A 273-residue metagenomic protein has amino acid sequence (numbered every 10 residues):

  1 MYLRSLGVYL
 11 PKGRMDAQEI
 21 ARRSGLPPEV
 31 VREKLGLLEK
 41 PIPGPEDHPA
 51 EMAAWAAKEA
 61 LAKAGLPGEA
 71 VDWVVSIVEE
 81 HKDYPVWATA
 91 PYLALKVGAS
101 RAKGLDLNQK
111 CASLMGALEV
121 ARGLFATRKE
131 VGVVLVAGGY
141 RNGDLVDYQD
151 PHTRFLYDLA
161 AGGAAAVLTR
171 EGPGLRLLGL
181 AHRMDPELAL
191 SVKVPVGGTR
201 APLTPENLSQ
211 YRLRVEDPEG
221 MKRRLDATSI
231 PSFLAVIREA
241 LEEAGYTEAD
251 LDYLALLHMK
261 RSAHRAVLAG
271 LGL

Functional and structural regions predicted by a protein language model:
M1-P45, H152-R224, A235: Condensing-enzyme catalytic core mediating Claisen C-C bond formation in acyl metabolism
V8-Y9, I77-K82, Q109-A112, G138-D144 (+1 more regions): Acidic, glycine-rich active-site loops and adjacent beta-strand->loop/helix elements that engage anionic groups
M15, V86-A88, L118-E119, L145-D150: Short acidic, glycine/serine/threonine-rich loops at helix termini
V30-E51, E80-V133, A266-L273: Conserved catalytic cysteine-centered active-site region of acyl-thioester-dependent Claisen-condensing enzymes
A56-D72, V236-D252: Phosphate/pyrophosphate-binding loops at sites that engage ATP/ADP/AMP, CoA/4′-phosphopantetheine, polyphosphate
I77-P85, L251-V267: Glycine-rich phosphate-binding loops at beta-strand->alpha-helix junctions
A126, V131-G162: Flexible, glycine-rich active-site loops centered on histidine and acidic residues that chelate a metal or position
